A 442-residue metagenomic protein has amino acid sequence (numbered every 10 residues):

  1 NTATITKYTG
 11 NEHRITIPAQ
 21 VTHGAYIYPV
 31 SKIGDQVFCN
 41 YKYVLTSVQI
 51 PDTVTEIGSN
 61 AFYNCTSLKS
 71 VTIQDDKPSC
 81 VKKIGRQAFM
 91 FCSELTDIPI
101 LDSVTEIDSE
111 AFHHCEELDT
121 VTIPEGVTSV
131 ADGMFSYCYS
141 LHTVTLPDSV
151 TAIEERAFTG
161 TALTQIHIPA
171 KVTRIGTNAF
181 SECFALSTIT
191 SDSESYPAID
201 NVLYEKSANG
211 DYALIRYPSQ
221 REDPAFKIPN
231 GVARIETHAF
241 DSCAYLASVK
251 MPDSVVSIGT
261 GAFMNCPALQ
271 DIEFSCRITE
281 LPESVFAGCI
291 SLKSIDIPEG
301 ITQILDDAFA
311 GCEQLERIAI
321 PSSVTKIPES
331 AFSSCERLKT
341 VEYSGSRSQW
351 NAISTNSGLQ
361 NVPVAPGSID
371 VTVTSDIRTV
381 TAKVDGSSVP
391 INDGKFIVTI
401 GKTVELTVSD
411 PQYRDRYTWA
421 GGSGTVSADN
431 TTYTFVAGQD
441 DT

Functional and structural regions predicted by a protein language model:
A3, R378, K402-V404: Structural beta-strand segments of beta-rich domains
G10-N11, S375-R378, D410-D415: Short proline/glycine-enriched turn/loop motifs at strand-loop junctions of beta-rich domains
G10-S31, K42-E56, T66-K83, S93-E106 (+12 more regions): Structural signature of tandem-repeat unit edges
D35-V37, G58-Y63, G85-M90, D108-A111 (+9 more regions): Consensus positions within tandem repeat domains that build extended binding/scaffold surfaces
Y43, S181, S334-K339, T403-D429: Surface-exposed interfaces of beta-sheet-rich extracellular modules
D223, I391, V426-T432: Short, solvent-exposed loop/turn segments in extracellular or other extracytoplasmic domains
T372-T399, G424, Q439-D441: Extracellular, modular beta-sheet/disulfide-rich ectodomains of secreted and cell-surface proteins
T431-D441: Solvent-exposed segments in extracellular or luminal domains encompassing
